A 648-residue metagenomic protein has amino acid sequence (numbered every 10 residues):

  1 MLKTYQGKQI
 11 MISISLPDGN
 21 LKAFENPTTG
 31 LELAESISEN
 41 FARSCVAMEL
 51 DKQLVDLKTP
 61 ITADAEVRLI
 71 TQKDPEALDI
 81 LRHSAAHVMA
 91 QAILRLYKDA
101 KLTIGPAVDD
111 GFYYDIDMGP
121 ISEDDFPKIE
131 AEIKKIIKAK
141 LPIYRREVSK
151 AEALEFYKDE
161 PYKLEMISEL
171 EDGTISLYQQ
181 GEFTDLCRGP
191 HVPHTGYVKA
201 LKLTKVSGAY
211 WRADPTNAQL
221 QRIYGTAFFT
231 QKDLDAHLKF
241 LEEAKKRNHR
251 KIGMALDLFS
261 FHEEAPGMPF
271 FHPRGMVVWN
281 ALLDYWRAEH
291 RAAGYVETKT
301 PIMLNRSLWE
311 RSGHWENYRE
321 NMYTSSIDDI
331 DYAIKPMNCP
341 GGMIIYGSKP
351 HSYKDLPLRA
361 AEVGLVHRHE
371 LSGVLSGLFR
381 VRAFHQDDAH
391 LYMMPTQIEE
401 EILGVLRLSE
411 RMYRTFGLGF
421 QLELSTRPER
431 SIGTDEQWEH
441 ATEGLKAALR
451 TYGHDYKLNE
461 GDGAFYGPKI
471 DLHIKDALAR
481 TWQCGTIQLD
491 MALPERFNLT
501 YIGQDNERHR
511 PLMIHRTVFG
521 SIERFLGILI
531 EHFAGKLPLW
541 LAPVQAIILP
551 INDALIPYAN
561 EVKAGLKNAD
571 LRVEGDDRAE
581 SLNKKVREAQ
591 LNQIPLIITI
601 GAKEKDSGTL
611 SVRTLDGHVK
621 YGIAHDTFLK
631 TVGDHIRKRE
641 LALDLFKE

Functional and structural regions predicted by a protein language model:
L2-T103, V108-E648: NTP/phosphate- and nucleic-acid-binding module
